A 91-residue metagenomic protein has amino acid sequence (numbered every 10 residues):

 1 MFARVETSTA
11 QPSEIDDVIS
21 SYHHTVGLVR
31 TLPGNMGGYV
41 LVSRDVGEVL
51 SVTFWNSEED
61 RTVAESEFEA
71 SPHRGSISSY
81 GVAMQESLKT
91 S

Functional and structural regions predicted by a protein language model:
M1-L50, F54-A70, G75-S91: Short S/T/G/P-rich N-terminal loop/turn motif that feeds into the first structured element of a domain
